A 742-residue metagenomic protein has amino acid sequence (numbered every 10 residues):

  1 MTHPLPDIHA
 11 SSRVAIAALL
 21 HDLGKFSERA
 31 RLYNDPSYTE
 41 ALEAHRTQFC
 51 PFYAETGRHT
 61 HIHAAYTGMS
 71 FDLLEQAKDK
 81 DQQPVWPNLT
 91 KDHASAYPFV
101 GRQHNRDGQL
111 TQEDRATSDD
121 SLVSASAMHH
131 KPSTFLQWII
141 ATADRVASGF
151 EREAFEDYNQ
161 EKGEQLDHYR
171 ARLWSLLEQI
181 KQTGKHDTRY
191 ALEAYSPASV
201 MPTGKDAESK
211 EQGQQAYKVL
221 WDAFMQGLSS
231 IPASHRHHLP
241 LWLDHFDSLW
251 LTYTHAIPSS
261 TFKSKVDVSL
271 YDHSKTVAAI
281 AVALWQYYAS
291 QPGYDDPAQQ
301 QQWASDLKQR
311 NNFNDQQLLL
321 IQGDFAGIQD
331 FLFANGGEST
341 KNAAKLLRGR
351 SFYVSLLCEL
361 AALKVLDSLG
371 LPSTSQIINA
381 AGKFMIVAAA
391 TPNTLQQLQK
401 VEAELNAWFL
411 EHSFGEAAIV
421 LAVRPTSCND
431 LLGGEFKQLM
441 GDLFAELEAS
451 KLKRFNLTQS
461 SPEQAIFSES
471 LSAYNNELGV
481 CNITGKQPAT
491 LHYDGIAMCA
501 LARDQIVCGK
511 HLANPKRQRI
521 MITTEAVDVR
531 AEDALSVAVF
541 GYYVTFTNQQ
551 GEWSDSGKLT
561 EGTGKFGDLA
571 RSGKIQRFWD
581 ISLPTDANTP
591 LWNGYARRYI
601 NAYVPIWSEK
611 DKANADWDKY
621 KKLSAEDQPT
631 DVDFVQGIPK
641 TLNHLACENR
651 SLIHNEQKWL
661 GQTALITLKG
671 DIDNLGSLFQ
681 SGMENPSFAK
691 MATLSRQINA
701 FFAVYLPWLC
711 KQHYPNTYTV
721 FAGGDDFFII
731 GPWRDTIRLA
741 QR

Functional and structural regions predicted by a protein language model:
M1-R742: Regulatory/sensor and coupling segments of signal-transduction and defense proteins
